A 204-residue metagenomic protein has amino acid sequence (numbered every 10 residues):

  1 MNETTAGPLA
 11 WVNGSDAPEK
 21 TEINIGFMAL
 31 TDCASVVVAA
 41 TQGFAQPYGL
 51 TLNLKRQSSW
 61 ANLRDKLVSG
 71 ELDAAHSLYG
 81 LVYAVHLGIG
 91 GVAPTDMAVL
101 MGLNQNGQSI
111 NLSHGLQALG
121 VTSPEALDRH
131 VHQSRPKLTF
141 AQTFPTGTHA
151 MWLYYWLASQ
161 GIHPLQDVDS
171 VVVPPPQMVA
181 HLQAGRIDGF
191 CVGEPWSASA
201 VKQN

Functional and structural regions predicted by a protein language model:
N2-L165, D188-S199, N204: Short, glycine-/small- and polar/acidic-enriched structural segments that line small-molecule recognition paths
Q166-V173, A180-H181, I187: Long, hydrophobic, well-ordered secondary-structure blocks that form the structural core and pocket-lining surfaces
V179-A180, A200: Rossmann-fold dinucleotide-binding core
